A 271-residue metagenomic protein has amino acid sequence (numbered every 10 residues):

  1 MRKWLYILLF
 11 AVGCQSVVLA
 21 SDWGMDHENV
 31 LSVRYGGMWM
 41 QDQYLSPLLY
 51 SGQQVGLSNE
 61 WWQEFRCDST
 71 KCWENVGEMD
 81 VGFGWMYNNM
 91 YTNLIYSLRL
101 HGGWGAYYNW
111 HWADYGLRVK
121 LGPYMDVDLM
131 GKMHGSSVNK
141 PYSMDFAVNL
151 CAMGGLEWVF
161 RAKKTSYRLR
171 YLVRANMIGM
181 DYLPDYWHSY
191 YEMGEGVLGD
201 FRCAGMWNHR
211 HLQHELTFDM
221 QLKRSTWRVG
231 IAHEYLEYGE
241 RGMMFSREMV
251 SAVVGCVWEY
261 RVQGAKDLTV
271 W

Functional and structural regions predicted by a protein language model:
L19-C72, V76, T269-W271: Short glycine/proline- and aromatic-enriched beta-strand/turn motifs that initiate or cap beta-hairpins
S21-D26, E64-N75, N109-V119, R161-L169 (+2 more regions): Short loop/turn motifs that connect adjacent beta-strands in outer-membrane beta-barrel proteins
H27, L49-L57, K71-W73, L94-G102 (+4 more regions): Residues that define the transmembrane beta-barrel architecture of outer-membrane proteins
N29-W39, G77-W85, L121-G131, Y171-M177 (+1 more regions): Transmembrane beta-barrel strands of outer-membrane/channel proteins
V33, L57-C67, L100-W110, P123 (+4 more regions): Residues on the lipid-exposed face of transmembrane beta-strands in outer-membrane beta-barrel proteins
Q41-S51, M86-I95, S137-S143, G199-A204 (+2 more regions): Extracellular loop and loop/strand-boundary signature of outer-membrane beta-barrel proteins
N139-R224: Outer-membrane beta-barrel transmembrane domain signature
Y171-A175, Y182-P184, R202-W271: Predominantly the C-terminal beta-signal and adjacent terminal strand-loop region of outer-membrane beta-barrel
